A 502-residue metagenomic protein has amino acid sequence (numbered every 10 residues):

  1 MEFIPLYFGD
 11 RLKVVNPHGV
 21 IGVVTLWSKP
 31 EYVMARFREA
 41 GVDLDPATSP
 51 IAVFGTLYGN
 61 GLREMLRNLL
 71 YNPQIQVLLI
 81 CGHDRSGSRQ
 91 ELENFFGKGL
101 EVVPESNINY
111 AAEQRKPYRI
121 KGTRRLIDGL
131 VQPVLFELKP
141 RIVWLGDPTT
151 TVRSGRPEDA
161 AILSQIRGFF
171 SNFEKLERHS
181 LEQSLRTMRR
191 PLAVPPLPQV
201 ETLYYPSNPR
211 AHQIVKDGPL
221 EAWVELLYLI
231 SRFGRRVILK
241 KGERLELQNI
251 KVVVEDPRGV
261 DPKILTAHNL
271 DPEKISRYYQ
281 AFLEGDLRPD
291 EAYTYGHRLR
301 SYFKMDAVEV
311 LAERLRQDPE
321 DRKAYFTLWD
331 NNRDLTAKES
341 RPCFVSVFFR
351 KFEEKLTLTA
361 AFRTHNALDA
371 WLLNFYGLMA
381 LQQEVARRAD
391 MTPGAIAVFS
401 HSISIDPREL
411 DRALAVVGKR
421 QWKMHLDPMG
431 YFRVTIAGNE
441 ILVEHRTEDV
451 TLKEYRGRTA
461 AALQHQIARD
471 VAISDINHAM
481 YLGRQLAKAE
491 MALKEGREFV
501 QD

Functional and structural regions predicted by a protein language model:
M1-G19, L138-E221, Y228: N-terminal donor/sugar-recognition subdomains of glycan-related enzymes, prototypically the membrane-proximal stem
E2-V102: Conserved mixed alpha/beta catalytic, RNA-binding, or beta-rich assembly cores of soluble enzyme, regulatory
P30-E31, G61-M65, I127-L130, C343-F352 (+1 more regions): Structured alpha-helical segments in the cores of large, soluble enzyme domains
V53-T56, V143-G146, V398: Structural signal for conserved beta-strand scaffold positions within catalytic alpha/beta enzyme cores
G61-L62, G97, I120-I127, E158-R167 (+2 more regions): Well-ordered, non-membrane alpha-helical segments in soluble/globular domains
G82-G155: Long, charge-dense
E174-D502: Terminal, non-catalytic protein-protein interaction segments that mediate quaternary/complex assembly
